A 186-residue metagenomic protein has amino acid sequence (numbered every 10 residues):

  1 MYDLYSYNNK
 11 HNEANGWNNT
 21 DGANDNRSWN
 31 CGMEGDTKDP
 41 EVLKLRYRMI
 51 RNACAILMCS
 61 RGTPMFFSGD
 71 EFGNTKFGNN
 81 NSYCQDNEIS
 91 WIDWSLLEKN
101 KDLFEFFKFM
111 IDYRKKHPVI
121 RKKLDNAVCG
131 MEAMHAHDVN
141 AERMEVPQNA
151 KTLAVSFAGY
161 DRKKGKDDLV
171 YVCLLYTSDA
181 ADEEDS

Functional and structural regions predicted by a protein language model:
M1-Y171, S178: Loop/helix patches that line or flank the sugar-binding groove of alpha-linked glycan CAZymes
Y176-D185: Single conserved hydrophobic/aromatic residue that forms the stacking wall/gate of nucleotide- or nucleobase-binding
